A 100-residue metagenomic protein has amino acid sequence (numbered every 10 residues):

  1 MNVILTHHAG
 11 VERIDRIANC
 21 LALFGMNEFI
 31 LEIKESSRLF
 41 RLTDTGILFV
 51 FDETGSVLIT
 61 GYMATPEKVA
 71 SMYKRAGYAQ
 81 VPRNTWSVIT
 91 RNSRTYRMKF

Functional and structural regions predicted by a protein language model:
M1-F100: Ribonuclease/tRNase effector modules and their secretory precursors
